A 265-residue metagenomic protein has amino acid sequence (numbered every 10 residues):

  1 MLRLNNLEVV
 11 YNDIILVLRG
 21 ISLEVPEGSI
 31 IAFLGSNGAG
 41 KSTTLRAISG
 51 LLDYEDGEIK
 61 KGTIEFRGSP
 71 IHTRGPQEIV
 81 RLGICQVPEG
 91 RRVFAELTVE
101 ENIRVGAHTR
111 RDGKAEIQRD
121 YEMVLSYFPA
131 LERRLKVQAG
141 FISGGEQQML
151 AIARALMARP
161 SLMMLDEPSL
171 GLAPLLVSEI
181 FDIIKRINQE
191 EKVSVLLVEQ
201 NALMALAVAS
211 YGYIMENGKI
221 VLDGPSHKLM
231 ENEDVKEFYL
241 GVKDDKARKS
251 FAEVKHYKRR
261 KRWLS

Functional and structural regions predicted by a protein language model:
L2-L4, L18: Conserved structural motif at the start of ABC-family nucleotide-binding domains
L34-S36: The feature captures the beta-strand-to-loop junction immediately N-terminal to the Walker
L51-L52, T63-R81, T109-R111: ABC ATPase NBD Q-loop/coupling interface
L97, I142, A155-L156: ABC ATPase signature
M157-S161: A short, proline-enriched helix->beta-strand linker immediately N-terminal to the Walker B motif in ABC-type P-loop
S178-K192: Helical segment within the ABC ATPase nucleotide-binding domain
L240-S265: ABC ATPase nucleotide-binding domains
